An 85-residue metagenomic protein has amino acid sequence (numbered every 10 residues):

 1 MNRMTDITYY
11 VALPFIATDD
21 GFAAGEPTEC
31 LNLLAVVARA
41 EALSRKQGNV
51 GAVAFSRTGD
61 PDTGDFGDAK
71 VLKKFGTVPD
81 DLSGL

Functional and structural regions predicted by a protein language model:
M1-G25: Short aromatic-glycine-(Arg/Gly/Cys) micro-motifs in beta-strand/loop hairpins
M1-Y9, L34, V78-L85: Amphipathic, soluble alpha/beta structural segments
D20-E26, R39-L43, D80: A generic short-segment signal for beta-strand/edge and adjacent turn/coil regions
E26-T28, A69: "Short basic amphipathic alpha-helical interaction patches in structured regions
C30-G51: A short, charged, amphipathic alpha-helix used as a generic interaction element across diverse proteins
S44-L85: Short, mixed-charge low-complexity intrinsically disordered segments
